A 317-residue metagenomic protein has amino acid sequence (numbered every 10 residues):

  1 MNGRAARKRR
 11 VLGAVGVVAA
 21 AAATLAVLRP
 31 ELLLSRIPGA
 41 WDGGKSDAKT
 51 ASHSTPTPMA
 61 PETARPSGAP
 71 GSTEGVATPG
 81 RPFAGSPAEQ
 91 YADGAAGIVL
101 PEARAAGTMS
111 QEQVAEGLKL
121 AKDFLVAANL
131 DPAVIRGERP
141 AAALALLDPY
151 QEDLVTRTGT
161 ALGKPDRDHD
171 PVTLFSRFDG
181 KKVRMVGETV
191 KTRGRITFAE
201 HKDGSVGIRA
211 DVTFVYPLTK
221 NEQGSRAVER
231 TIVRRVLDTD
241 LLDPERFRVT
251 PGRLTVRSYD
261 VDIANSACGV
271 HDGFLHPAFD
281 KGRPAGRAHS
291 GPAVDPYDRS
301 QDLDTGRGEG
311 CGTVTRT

Functional and structural regions predicted by a protein language model:
M1-A6, G312-R316: Terminal low-complexity, intrinsically disordered regions
N2-T63: Hydrophobic single-pass membrane-targeting/anchoring helices
L25-A26, V134-F279, H289, P296-T317: Structured, amphipathic secondary-structure segments that form assembly/contact surfaces in multi-subunit
D42, P58-E74, P79-P82: Eukaryotic intrinsically disordered, low-complexity regions enriched in serine, threonine, and proline
D47-A48, P101, P277: Intrinsically disordered, low-complexity, compositionally biased regions/tails
S72-F175: Core segments of small alpha/beta cavity-forming domains
